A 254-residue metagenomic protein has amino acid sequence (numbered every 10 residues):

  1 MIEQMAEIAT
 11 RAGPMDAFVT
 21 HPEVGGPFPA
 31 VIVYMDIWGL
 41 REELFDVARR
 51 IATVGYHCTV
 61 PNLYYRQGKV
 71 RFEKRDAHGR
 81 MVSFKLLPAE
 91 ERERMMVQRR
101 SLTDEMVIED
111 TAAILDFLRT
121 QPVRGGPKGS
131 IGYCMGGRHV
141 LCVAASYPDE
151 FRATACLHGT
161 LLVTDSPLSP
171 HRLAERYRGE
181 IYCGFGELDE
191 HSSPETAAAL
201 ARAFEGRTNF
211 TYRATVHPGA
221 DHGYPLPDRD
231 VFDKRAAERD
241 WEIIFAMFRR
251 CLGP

Functional and structural regions predicted by a protein language model:
M1-P254: N-terminal cap/leader regions of alpha/beta-hydrolase-fold enzymes, predominantly small-molecule hydrolases
